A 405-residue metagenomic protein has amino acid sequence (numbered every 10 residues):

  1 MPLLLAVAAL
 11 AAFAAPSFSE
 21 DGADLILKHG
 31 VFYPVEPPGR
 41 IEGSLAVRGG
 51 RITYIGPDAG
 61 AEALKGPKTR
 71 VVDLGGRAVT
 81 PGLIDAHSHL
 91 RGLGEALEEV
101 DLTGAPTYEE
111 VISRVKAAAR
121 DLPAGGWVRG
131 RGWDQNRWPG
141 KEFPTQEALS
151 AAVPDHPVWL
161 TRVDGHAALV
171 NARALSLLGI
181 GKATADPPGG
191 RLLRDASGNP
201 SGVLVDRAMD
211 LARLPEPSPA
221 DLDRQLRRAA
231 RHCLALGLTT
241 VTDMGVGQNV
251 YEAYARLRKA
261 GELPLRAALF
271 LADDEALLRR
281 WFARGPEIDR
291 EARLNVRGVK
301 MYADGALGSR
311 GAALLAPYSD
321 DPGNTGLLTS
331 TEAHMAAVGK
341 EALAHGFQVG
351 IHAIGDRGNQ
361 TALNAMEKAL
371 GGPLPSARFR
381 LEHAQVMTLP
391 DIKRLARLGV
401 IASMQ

Functional and structural regions predicted by a protein language model:
P2-A12: Bacterial N-terminal signal peptides
A14-S19: Boundary at the C-terminal end of the N-terminal hydrophobic targeting segment
D21-K28, P37-F282, R297, M301-G358 (+3 more regions): Divalent metal-binding segments
Y33-P34: Short solvent-exposed capping/turn motifs at the termini of beta-strands
G346, L363-K368: Glycine-rich phosphate/ribose-binding loops and adjacent secondary-structure elements that form binding surfaces
V349-G350, A402-M404: Short hydrophobic alpha-helical runs that function as membrane-insertion/retention elements
E367, L395-S403: Glycine-enriched alpha-helix->loop->beta-strand junction motifs that scaffold or abut catalytic
D391-I392: Catalytic cores of alpha/beta
